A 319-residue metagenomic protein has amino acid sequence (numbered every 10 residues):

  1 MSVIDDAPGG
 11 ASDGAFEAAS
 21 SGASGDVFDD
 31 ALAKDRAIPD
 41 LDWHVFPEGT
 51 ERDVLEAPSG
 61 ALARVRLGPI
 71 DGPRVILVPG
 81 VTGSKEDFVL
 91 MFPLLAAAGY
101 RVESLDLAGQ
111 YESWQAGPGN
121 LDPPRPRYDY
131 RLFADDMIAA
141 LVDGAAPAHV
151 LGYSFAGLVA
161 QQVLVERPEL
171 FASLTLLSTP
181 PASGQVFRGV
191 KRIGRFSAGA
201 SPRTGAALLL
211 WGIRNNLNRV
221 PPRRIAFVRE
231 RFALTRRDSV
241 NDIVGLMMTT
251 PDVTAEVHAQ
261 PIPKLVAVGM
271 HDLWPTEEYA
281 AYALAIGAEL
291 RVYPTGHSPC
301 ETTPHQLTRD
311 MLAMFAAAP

Functional and structural regions predicted by a protein language model:
M1-V54, V65-L67: An N-terminal hydrophobic leader/cap segment in hydrolases
F46, A97, E103-L151: Active-site loop/oxyanion-hole signature of alpha/beta-hydrolase fold enzymes
A61-G119: Conserved HGGG/HGGXW glycine-rich cap/lid loop of the alpha/beta-hydrolase fold
G152-A156, A160: Gly/Ala-rich beta-loop-alpha elbow adjacent to hydrolase catalytic centers
Q161, V165, F171-S201: Flexible "cap/lid" loop of the alpha/beta hydrolase fold
Q185-F187, R203-H258: Conserved alpha/beta-hydrolase catalytic His-Asp/Glu region
K264-E301: Conserved loop-alpha-helix segment in the C-terminal half of the alpha/beta-hydrolase fold that carries the catalytic
E301-F315: Post-His helix in hydrolase/transferase enzymes
